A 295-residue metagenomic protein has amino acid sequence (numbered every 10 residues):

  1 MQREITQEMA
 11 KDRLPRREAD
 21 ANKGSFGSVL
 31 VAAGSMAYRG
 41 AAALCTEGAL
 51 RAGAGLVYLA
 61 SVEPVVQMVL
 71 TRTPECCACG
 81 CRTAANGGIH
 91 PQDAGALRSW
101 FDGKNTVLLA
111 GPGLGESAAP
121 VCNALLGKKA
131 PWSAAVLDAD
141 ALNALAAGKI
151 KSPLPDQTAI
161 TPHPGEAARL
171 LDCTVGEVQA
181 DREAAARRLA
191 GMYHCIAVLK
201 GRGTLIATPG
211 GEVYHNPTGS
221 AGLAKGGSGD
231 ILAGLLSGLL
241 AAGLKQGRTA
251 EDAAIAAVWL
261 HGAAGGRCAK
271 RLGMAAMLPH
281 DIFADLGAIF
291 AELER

Functional and structural regions predicted by a protein language model:
M1-A134, N143-A159, P164-R295: Small-residue (G/A/S/T)-rich helix-start motifs and N-terminal tracts that mark the onset
